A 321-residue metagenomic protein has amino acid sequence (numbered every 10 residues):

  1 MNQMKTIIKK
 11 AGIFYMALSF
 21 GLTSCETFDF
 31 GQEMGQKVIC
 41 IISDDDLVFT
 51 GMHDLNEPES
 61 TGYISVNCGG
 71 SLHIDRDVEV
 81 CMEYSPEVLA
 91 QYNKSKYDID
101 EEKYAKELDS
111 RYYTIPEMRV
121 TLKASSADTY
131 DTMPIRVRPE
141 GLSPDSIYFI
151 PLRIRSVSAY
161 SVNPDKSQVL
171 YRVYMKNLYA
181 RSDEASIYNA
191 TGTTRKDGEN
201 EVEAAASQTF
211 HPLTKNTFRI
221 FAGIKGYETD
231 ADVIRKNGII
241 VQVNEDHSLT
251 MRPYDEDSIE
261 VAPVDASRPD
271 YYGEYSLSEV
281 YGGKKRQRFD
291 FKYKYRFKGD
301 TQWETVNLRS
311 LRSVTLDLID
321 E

Functional and structural regions predicted by a protein language model:
N2-I13: Bacterial N-terminal signal peptides that target proteins for export
G21-S24: C-terminal motif of bacterial Sec signal peptides marking the signal peptidase cleavage site
E26-R119, Y130-F149, R155-E321: Intrinsically disordered, low-complexity regulatory regions in eukaryotic proteins
S125-T129: Acidic, turn/loop-rich segments in luminal/extracellular domains of secretory-pathway and cell-surface proteins
